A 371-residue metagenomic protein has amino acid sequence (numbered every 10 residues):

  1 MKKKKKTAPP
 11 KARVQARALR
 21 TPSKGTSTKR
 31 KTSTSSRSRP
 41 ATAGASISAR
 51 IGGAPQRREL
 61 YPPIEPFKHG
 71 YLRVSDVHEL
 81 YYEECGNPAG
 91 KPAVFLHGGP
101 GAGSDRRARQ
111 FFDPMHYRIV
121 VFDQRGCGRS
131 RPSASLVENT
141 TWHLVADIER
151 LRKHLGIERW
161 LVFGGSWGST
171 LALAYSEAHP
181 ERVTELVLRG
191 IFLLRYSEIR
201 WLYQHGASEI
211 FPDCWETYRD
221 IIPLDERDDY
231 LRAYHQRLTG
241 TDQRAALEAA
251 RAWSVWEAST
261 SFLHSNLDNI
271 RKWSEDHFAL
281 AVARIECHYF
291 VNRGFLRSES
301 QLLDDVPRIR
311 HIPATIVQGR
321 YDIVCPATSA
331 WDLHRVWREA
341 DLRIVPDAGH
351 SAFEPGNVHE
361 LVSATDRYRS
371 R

Functional and structural regions predicted by a protein language model:
R57-E84, E286: N-terminal cap/lid segment of alpha/beta-hydrolase-fold proteins
V74-P132: Conserved HGGG/HGGXW glycine-rich cap/lid loop of the alpha/beta-hydrolase fold
W142-W160: Conserved acidic catalytic loop of the alpha/beta-hydrolase fold
E158-S197: Conserved hydrolase catalytic core segment
E181-Y234: A catalytic-pocket lid/entrance helix-loop region that shapes and gates access to the active site across common
I309-R310, I316-Q318: Short beta-strand/loop motif that positions the catalytic acidic residue of the alpha/beta-hydrolase fold
I323-S329: Conserved alpha/beta-hydrolase "acid-adjacent" motif
A340-R371: Catalytic active-site module of serine/aspartate enzymes centered on a nucleophile-bearing elbow/loop
